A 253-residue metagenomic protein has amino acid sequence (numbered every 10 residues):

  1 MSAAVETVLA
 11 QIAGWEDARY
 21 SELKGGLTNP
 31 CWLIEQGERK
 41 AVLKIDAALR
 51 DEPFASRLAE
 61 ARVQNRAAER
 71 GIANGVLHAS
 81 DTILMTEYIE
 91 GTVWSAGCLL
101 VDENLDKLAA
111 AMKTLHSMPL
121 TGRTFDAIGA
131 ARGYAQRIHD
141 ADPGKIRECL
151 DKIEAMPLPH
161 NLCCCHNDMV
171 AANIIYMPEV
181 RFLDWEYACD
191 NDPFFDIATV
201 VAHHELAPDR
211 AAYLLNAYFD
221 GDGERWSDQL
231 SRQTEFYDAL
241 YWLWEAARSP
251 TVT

Functional and structural regions predicted by a protein language model:
M1-E16, S117-N167, M177, P193 (+2 more regions): An alpha-helical support segment within catalytic cores of ATP-dependent transferases
S2-E6, A61, P208-A212: Short, surface-exposed alpha-helical segments at coil->helix boundaries
S21-F125, A141, P159: ATP-binding pocket architecture of kinase catalytic cores
S21-K24, T28-E35, A41-L43, D151-I197: Active-site acidic catalytic loop and adjacent metal/ATP-binding pocket of ATP-dependent phosphoryl transfer enzymes
R57, R232-F236: Start-of-helix signal in alpha-solenoid helical-repeat scaffolds, especially tetratricopeptide repeats
G71, M112, H116-L120, P157 (+4 more regions): A general structural signal marking secondary-structure boundaries and capping sites
D140, T251-V252: Charged, low-complexity interaction regions
F195-G223, F236-T251: Active-site activation/catalytic loop segments of kinase-like enzymes and analogous catalytic loops in related
